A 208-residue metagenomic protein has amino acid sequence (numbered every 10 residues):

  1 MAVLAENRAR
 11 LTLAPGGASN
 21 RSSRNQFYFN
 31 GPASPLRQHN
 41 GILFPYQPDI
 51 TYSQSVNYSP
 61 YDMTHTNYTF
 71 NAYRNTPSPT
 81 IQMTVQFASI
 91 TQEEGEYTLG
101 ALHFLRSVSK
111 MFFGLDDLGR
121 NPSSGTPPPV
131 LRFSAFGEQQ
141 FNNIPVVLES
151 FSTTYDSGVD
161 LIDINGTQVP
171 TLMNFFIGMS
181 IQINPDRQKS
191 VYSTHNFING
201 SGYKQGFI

Functional and structural regions predicted by a protein language model:
M1-I208: Compositionally biased, intrinsically disordered low-complexity segments enriched in polar/Pro/Gly and often Gln
